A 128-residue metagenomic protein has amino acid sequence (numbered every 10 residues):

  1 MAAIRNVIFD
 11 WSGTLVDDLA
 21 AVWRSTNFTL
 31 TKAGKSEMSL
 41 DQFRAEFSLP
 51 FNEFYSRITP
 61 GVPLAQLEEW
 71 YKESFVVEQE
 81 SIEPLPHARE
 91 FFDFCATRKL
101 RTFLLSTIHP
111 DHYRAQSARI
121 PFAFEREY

Functional and structural regions predicted by a protein language model:
A2-R98, R114: N-terminal helical cap/lid subdomain that shapes the substrate entry/recognition surface in HAD-like hydrolases
T14, S106-I108: Conserved phosphate-coupling serine/threonine residues in phosphotransfer and NTP-handling enzymes
D18, L104-L105: Small/polar loops that bind or transfer phosphate-bearing groups
S81, P110-Y128: Substrate-recognition "cap/lid" segment bordering the active-site pocket of phosphatases
K99-F103: Short active-site oxyanion
